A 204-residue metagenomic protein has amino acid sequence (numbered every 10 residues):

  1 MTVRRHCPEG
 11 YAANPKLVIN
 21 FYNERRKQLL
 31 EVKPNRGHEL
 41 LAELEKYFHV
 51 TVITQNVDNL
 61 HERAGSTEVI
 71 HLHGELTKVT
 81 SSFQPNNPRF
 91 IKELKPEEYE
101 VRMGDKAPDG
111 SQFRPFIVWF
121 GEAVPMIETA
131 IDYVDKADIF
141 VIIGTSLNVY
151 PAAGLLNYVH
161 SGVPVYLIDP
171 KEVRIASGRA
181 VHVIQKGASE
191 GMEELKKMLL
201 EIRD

Functional and structural regions predicted by a protein language model:
M1-D204: Conserved catalytic core of sirtuin-type NAD+-dependent deacylases
